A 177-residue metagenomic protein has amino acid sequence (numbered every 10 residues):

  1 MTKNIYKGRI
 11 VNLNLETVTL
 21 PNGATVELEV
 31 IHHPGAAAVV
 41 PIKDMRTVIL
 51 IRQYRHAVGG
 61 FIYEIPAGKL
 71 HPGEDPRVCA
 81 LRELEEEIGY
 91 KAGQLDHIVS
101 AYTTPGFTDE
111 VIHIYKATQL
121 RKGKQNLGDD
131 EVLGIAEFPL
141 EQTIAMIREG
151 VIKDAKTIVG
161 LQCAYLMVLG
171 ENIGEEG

Functional and structural regions predicted by a protein language model:
T2, A24, F61, P72 (+2 more regions): Nudix hydrolase/Nudix homology domain
K3-A38, D44: Acidic, metal-coordinating catalytic segment for phosphate/diphosphate chemistry, firing primarily on the Nudix
N4-G8, H56, A101-H113: Acidic pyrophosphate-coordinating catalytic loop
N12-E16, F61, V111-H113, G134: Short beta-strand micro-motifs in enzyme catalytic cores
L15-T19, P41, K116-T118, E137-P139: Short, well-ordered beta-strand micro-motif
V18-L20, T104-G123: Active-site-adjacent beta-strand/loop module that shapes the phosphate/pyrophosphate-binding cleft
L28, A37-K43, T47-R82, V99 (+1 more regions): Conserved Nudix-box catalytic region and its N-terminal flanking loop in Nudix hydrolases and closely related
K91-I98: A short coil-to-beta-strand element that immediately follows conserved catalytic motifs
